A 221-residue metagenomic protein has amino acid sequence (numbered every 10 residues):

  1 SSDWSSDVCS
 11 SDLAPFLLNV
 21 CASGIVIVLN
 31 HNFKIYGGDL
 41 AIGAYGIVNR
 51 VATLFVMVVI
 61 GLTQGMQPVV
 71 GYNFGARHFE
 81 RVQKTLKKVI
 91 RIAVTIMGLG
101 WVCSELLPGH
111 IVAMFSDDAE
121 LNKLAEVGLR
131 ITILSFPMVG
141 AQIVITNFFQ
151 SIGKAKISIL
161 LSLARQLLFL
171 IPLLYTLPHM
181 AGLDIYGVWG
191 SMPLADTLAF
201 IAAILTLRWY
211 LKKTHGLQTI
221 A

Functional and structural regions predicted by a protein language model:
S1-V8: Single conserved hydrophobic/aromatic residue that forms the stacking wall/gate of nucleotide- or nucleobase-binding
S11, F33-T53, E80, A119-V127 (+2 more regions): Interfacial/gating helices of multi-pass transporter permease domains
S11-N19, S23, I27, H31 (+4 more regions): Residue-level signature of transmembrane alpha-helical cores of multipass secondary-active transporters and flippases
S23, R50-T53, K88, M97 (+3 more regions): Residue-level recognition of pore/gate-forming positions within transmembrane alpha-helices of multi-pass
H31, L99-N122, E126: Short membrane-interface helical motifs at transmembrane helix boundaries in multi-pass membrane transporters
Y45-P108, V139-S158: Small-residue-rich hydrophobic transmembrane alpha-helices
A119-I145: Alpha-helical transmembrane segments of multi-pass membrane proteins
Q166-I201, H215: Membrane-interface helix-loop junctions in multi-pass transport and translocation proteins
